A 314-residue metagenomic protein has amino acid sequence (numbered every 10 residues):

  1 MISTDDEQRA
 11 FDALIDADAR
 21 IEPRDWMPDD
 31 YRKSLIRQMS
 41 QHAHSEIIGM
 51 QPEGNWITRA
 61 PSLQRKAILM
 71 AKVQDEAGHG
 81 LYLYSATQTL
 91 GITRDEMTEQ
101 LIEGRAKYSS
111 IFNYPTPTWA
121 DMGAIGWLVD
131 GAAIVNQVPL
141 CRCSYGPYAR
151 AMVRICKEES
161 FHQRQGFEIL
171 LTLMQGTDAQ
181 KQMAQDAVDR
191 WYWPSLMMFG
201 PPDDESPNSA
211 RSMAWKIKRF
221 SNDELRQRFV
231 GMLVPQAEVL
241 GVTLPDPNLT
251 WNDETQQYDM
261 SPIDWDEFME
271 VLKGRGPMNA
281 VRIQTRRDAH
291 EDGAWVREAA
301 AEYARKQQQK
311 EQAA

Functional and structural regions predicted by a protein language model:
M1-A10, K72-Q100, F167-L170: Conserved alpha-helical segments that form or flank metal/cofactor-binding pockets of metalloenzymes
M1-Y31, W56, D292-A314: Extreme N-terminal leader/anchor segments
R20-S40, Q100-G126, C143, G176-Q180 (+1 more regions): Acidic/His metal-coordination segments adjacent to aromatic residues that form catalytic metal sites in metalloenzymes
D25-Y31, G49-A71, A133-Y148: Helix-loop segments that flank and shape redox-cofactor active sites
Y31-H42, A60-H79, M122, P147-E159 (+1 more regions): Alpha-helical scaffold segments that form or flank carboxylate-/histidine-based iron centers
Y114-Q165: Internal, conserved structured core segments that host functional sites
C143-P194: Glycine- and acidic-residue-rich phosphate-binding/metal-coordinating active-site segment common to enzymes that handle
Q182-A314: Extended, helix-rich structural scaffolds rather than catalytic motifs
